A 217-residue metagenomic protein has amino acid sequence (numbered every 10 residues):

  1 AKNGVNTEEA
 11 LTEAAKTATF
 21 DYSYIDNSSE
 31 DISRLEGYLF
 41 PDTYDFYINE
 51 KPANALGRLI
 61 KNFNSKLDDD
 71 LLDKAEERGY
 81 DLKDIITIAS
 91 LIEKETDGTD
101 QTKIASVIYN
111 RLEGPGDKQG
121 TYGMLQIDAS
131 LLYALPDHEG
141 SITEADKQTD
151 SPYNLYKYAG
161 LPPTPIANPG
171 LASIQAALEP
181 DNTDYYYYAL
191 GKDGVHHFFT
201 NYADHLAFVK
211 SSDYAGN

Functional and structural regions predicted by a protein language model:
A1-N3: Membrane-embedded segments
V5-K16, D68: Extended intrinsically disordered, low-complexity coil regions enriched in Ser, Thr, Gly, Ala and often Pro
F20-N217: Bacterial extracytoplasmic/cell-wall-associated proteins, especially those involved in peptidoglycan
